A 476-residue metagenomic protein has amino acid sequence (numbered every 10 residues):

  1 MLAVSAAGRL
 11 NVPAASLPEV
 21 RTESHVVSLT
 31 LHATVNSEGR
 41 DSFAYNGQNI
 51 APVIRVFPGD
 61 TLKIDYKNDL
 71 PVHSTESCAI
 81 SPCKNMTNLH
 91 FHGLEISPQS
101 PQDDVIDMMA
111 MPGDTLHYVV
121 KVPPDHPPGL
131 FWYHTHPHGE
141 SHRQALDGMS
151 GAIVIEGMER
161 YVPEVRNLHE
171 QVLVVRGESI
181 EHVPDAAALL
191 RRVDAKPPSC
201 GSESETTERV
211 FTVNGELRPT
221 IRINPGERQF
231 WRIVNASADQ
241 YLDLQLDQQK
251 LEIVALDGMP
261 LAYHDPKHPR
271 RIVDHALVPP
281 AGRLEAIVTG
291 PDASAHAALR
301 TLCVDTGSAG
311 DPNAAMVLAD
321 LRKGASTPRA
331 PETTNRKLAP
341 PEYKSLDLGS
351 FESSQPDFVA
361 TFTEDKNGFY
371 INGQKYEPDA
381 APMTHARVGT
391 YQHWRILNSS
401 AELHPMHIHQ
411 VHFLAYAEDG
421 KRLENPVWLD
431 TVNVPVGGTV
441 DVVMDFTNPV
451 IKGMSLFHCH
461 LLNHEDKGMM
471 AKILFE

Functional and structural regions predicted by a protein language model:
L2-H117, R191, A195-W231, L261-Y263 (+3 more regions): N-terminal, post-signal-peptide metal-ligating segments of extracellular/periplasmic oxidoreductases, dominated by
R21, E156-V172, G324-F351: Low-complexity, Pro/Ser/Thr- and charge-rich linker/hinge segments at domain boundaries
L31, I64, L89, T135 (+8 more regions): Divalent metal-coordination and catalytic microenvironments
V56, Y66-N68, V234-S237, L246 (+4 more regions): Non-cytosolic beta-sheet module surface loops
H73, I80-Y161, K267-G324, H404 (+1 more regions): Extracellular/periplasmic metallocenter environments
I96-M111, H182, A188-P340, K421-L423: Histidine- and aromatic-rich segments of cupredoxin/plastocyanin-like copper-binding domains
D247-L261, S399-V427, L462-E465, L474-E476: Active/binding-pocket-proximal capping segment
L348, D357-A415, D430-K452: C-terminal substrate/ligand-recognition segments
